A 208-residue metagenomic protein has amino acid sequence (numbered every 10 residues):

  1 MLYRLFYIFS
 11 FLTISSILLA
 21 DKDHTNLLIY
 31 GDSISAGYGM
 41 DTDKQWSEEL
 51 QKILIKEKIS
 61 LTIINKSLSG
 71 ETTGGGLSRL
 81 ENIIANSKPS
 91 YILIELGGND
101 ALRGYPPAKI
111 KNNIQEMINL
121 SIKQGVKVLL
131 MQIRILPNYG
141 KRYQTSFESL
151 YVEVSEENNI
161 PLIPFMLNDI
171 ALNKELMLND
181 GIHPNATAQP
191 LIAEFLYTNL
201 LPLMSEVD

Functional and structural regions predicted by a protein language model:
L2-S10: Sec-dependent signal peptide recognition, specifically the positively charged N-region followed immediately by
L5, H24, L28, T62 (+4 more regions): A generic structural signal for ordered alpha-helices
F9-L12, G74-L77: Short gly/ser/thr-rich secondary-structure transition/capping motifs
I14-I17: N-terminal signal peptide c-region/cleavage motif recognized by signal peptidases
L19-S69, R79-K88: Serine-esterase "nucleophile elbow" of acetyl-processing enzymes
K22, L77-D208: Alpha-helical cap/lid subdomain in secreted, periplasmic, or secretory-pathway luminal O-acyl-processing enzymes
I34-G37, D41, S67-E71, N99-L102 (+1 more regions): Short histidine/acidic/glycine/proline-rich micro-motifs that form metal- and phosphate-coordinating active-site loops
